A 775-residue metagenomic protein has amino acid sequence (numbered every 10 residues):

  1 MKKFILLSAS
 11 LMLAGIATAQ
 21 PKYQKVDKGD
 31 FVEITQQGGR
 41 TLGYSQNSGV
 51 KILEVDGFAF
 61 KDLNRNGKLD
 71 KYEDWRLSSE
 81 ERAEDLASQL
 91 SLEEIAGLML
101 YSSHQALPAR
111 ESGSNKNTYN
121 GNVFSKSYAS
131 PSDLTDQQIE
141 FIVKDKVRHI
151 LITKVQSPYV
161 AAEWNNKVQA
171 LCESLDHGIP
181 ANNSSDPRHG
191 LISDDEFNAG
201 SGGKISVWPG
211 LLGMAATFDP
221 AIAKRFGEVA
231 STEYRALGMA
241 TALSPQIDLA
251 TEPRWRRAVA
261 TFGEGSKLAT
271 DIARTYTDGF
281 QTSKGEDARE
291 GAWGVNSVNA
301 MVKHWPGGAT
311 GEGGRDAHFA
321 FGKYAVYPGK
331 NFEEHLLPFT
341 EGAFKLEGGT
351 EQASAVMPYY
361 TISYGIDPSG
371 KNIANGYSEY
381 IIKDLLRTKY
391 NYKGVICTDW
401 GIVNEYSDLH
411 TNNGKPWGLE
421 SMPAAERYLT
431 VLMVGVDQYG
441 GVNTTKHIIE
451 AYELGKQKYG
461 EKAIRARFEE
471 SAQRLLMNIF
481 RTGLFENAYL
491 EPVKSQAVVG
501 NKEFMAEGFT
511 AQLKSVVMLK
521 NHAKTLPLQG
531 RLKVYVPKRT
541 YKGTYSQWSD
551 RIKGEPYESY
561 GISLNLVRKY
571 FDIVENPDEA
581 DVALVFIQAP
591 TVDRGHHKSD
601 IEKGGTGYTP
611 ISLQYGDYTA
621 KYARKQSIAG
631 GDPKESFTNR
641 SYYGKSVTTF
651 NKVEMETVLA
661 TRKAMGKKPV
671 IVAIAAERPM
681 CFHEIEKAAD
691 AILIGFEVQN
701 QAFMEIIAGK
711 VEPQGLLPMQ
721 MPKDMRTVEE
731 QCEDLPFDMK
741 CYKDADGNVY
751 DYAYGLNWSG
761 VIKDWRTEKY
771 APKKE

Functional and structural regions predicted by a protein language model:
M1-P21: Bacterial Sec-dependent N-terminal signal peptides
A19-E775: Glycoside hydrolase catalytic-domain context in secreted enzymes
